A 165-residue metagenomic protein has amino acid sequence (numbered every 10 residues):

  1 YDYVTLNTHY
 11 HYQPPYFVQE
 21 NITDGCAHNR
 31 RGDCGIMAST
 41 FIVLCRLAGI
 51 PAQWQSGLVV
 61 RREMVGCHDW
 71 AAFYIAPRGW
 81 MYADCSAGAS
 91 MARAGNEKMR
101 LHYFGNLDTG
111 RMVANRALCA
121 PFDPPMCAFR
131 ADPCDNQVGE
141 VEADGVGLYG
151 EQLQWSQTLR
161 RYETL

Functional and structural regions predicted by a protein language model:
Y1-N29, L148-E163: Secondary-structure boundary elements
N21-G25, G66, A92, D135: Short, surface-exposed, charged/polar-biased interaction segments
H28-R31, L58: Active-site rim elements
R30-A38: Gly/Ser-rich catalytic serine loop of serine hydrolases
M37-M126: Hydrophobic/aromatic-rich core segments of domains that either
F104-L165: Low-complexity, Gly/Ser/Thr/Pro-rich intrinsically disordered linker/tail segments
